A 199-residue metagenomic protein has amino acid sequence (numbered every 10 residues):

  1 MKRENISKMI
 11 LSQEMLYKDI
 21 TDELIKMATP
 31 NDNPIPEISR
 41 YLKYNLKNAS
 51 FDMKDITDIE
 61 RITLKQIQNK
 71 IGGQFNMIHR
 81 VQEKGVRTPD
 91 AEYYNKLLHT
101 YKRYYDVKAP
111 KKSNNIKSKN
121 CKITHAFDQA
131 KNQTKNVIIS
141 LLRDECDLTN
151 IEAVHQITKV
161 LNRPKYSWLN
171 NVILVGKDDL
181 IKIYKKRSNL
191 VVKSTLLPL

Functional and structural regions predicted by a protein language model:
K2-Q74, I78, Q82, P110-L199: Metal-dependent nuclease catalytic core centered on acidic motifs
K84-R87: Short acidic/glycine-enriched loop/turn segments that link adjacent beta-strands
A91-Y93, L98-A109: Conserved catalytic cores of phosphodiester-cleaving nucleases, focusing on short active-site segments
